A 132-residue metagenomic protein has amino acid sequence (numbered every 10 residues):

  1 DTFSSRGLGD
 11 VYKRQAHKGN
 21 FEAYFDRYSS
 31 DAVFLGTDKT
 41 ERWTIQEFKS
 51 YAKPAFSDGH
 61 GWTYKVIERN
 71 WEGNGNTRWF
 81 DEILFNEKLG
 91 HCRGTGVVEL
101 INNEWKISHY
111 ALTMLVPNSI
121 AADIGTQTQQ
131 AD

Functional and structural regions predicted by a protein language model:
D1-L8: Single conserved hydrophobic/aromatic residue that forms the stacking wall/gate of nucleotide- or nucleobase-binding
V11: Active-site loops and adjacent core secondary-structure elements that bind or stabilize anionic groups
A16-G19, T40: Conserved short acidic donor-positioning loop in nucleotide-sugar-dependent glycosyltransferases
K18-D31, L35: Short, well-ordered alpha-helical segments enriched in acidic and aromatic residues
Y28, D38, E68-N70, I83-N86 (+2 more regions): A mature extracytoplasmic/lumenal domain signature
F34, E47-H91: Surface-exposed, charged secondary-structure patches
H91-I124: Short beta-strand edge/turn micro-motifs at domain boundaries
A122-D132: Intrinsically disordered, low-complexity acidic/proline-/asparagine-rich linker or regulatory tail/stalk regions
